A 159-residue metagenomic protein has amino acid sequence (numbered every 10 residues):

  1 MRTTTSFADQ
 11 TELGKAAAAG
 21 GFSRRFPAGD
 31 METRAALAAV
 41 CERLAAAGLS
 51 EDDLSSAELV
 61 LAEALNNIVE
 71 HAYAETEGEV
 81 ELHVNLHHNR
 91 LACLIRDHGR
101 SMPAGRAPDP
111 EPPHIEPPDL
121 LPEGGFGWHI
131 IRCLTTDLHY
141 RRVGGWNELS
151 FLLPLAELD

Functional and structural regions predicted by a protein language model:
M1-S23, V69-D159: Conserved beta-strand-loop-beta-strand hairpin that lines the nucleotide-binding pocket of ATP/GTP-utilizing enzymes
G21-A35: STAS-typified acidic loop motif
A28, L49-D52, L86: Structural signature of the histidine kinase catalytic ATP-binding subdomain
D30-R34, L54, E58, W128: Short, structured helix-loop boundary elements
T33, L37-V40, I131: Heptad-repeat coiled-coil signal-transmission/dimerization helices
A38-A62, L120-L121: Conserved short strand/loop->alpha-helix "switch" segment adjacent to the catalytic nucleotide/phosphoryl-transfer site
A62, N66, E70: Short alpha-helix lining the ATP-binding pocket of the histidine-kinase-like ATPase
